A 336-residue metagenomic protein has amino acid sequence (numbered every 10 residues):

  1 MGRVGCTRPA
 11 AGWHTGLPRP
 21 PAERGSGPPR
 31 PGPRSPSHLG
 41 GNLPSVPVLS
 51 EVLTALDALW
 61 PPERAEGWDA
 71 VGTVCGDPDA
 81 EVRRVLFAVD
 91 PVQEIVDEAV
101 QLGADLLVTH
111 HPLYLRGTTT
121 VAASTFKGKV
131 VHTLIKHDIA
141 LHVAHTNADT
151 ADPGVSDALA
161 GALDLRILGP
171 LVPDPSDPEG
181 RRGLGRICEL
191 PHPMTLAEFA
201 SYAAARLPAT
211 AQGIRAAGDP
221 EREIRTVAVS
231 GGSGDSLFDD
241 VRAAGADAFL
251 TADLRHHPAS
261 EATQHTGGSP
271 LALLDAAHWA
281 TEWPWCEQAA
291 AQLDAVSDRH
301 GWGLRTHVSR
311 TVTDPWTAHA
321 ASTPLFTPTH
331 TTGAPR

Functional and structural regions predicted by a protein language model:
M1-P36: Compositionally biased, low-complexity flexible segments
H14, P29-R336: Hydrophobic structural segments
